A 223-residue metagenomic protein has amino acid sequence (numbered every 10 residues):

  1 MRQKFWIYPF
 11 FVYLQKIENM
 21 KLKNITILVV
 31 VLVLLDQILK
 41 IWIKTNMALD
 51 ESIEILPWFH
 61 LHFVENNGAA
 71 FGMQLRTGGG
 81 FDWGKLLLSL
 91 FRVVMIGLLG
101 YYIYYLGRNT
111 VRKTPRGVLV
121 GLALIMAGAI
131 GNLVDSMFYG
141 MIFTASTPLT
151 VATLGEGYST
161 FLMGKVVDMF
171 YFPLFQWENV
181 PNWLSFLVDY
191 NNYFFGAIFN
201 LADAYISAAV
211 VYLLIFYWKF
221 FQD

Functional and structural regions predicted by a protein language model:
F5-D223: Alpha-helical transmembrane bundles and membrane-interface segments of multipass inner-membrane proteins
